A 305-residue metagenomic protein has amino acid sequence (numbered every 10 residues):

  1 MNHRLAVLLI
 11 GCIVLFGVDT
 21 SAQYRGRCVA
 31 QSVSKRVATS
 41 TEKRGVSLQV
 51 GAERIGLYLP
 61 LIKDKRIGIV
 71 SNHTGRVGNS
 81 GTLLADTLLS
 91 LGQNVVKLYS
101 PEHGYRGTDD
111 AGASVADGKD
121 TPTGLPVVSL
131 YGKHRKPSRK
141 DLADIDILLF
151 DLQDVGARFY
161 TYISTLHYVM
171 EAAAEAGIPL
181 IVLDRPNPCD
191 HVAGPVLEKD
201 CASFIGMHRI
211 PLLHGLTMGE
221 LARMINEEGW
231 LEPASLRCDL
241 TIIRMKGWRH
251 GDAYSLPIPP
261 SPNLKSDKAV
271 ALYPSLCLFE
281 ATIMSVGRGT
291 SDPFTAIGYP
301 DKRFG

Functional and structural regions predicted by a protein language model:
M1-T41: Bacterial Sec-dependent N-terminal signal peptides
V46-Q93: N-terminal phosphate-binding or glycine-rich loops at protein starts, especially the Walker A/P-loop of NTPases
N94-H103, L183: Short internal beta-strands
G107-G112, I181-A202: Glycine-rich, charge-decorated loop segments at or immediately adjacent to ligand/cofactor-binding or catalytic sites
V115-I145, A157: Glycine-rich oxoanion-binding loops at beta->alpha junctions
D154-L166: Glycine/threonine-rich flexible loop motifs
A202-P274: Conserved anion/nucleotide-ligand pocket segment
K268-G305: Internal helical hairpin/lid segments
